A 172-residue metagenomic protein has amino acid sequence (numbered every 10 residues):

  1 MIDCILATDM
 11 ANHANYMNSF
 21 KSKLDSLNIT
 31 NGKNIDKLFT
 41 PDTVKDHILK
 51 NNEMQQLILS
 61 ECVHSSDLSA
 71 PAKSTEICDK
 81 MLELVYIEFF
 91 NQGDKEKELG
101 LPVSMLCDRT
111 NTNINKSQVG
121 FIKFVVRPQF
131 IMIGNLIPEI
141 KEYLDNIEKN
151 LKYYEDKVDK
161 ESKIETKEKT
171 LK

Functional and structural regions predicted by a protein language model:
M1-K172: Divalent metal-dependent phosphate-bond-processing catalytic cores, especially two-metal-ion Mg2+/Mn2+ enzymes that act
